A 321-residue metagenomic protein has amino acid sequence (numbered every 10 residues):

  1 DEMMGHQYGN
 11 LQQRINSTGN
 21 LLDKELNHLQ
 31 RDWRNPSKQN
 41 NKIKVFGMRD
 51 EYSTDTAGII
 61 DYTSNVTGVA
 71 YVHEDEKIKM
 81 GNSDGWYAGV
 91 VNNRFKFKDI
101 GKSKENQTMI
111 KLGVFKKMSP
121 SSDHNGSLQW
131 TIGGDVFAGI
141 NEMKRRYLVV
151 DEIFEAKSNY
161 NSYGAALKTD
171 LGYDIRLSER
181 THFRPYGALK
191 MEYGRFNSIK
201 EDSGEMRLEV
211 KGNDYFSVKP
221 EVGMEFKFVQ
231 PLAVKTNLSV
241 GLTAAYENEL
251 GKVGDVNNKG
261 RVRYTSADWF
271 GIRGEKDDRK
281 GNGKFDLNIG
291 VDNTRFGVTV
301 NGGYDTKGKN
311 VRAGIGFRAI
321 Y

Functional and structural regions predicted by a protein language model:
D1-I175, V300-R318: Outer membrane beta-barrel translocator domains of Type V secretion systems
A57-Y62, I100-E105, E142-N161, R195-F216 (+1 more regions): Solvent-exposed, glycine/polar-rich loop segments of beta-barrel outer-membrane systems
K111, E209-Y321: Outer membrane beta-barrel transmembrane domains
A188-L189, V234: A generic alpha-helix propensity feature with a strong bias for hydrophobic helices
K190-G194: Solvent-exposed flexible segments
